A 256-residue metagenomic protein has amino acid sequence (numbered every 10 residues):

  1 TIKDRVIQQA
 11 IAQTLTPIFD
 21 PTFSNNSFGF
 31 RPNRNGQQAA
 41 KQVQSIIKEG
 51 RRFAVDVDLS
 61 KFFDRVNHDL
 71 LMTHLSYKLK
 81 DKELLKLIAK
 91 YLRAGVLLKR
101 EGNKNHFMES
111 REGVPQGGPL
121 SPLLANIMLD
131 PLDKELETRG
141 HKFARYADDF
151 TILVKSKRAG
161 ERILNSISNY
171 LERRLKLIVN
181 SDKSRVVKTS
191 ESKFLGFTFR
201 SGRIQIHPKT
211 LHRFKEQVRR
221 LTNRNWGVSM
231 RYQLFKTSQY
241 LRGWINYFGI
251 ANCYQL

Functional and structural regions predicted by a protein language model:
D4: Short loop/hinge segments at the start of secondary-structure elements
Q8: Glycine-rich active-site/cofactor-binding loop and its immediate structural neighborhood
F19-F23, R51-F53, N67-L70, N105-M108 (+4 more regions): Short acidic (Asp/Glu) and glycine-rich catalytic loops that position anionic groups and cofactors
T22-E191: Conserved polymerase palm-domain catalytic core
S27, E109-E112, R219-Q233, G243-Q255: Short, solvent-exposed helix-loop connector elements
R93, Y170-R242: A conserved non-catalytic segment of reverse transcriptases and RNA-directed RNA polymerases corresponding to the late
